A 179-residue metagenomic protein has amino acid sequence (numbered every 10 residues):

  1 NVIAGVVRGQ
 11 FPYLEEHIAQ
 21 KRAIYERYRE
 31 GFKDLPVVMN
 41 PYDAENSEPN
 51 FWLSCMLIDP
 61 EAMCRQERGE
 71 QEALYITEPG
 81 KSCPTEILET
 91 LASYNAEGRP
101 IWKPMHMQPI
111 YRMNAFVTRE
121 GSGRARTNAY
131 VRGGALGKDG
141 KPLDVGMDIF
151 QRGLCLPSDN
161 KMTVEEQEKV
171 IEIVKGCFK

Functional and structural regions predicted by a protein language model:
N1-K179: PLP-dependent aminotransferase class I/II
